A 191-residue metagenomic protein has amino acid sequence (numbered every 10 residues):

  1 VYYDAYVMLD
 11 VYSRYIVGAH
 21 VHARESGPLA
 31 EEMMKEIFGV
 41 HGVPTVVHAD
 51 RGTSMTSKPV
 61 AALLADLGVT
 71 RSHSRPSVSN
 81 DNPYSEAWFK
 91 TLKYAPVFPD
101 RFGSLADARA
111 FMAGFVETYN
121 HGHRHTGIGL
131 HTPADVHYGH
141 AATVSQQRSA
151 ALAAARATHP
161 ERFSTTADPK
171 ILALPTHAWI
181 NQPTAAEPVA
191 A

Functional and structural regions predicted by a protein language model:
V1-A191: Charged DNA-binding/catalytic regions of mobile-element recombinases
